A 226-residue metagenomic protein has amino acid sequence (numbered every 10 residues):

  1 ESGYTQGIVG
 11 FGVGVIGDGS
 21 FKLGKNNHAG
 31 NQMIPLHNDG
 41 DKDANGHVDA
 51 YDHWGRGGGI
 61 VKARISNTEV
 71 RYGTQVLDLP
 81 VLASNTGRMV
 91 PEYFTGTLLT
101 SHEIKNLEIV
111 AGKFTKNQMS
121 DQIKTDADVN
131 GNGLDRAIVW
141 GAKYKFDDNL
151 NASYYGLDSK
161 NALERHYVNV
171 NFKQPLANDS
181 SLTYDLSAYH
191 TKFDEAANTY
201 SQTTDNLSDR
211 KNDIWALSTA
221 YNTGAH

Functional and structural regions predicted by a protein language model:
S2-D126, A142-N151: Outer membrane beta-barrel
S2-G3, G59-S66, F94-I104, V129-D148 (+2 more regions): Feature captures outer-membrane beta-barrel proteins of Gram-negative bacteria and organelles
G3-T5, D18-S20, S159, K173-P175 (+1 more regions): Generic structural motif
G14-I16, Y155, S187: A cross-family glycoside hydrolase active-site/sugar-binding cleft signature
S20-L23, L107-N130, D179-H226: Outer-membrane beta-barrel translocator/channel fold
D49-H53, T86-P91, D128-L134, D158-L163 (+2 more regions): Replace "Gram-negative outer membrane beta-barrel proteins" with "bacterial and organellar outer membrane beta-barrel
I138-A142, Y154-S159: A conserved mid-domain beta-alpha-beta active-site/ligand-binding segment of alpha/beta enzyme cores
